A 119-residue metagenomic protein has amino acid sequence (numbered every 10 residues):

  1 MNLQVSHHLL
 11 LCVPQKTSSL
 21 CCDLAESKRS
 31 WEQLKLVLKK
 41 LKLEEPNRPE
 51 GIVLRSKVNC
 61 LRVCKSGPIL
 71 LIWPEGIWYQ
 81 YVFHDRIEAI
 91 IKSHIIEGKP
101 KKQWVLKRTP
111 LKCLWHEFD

Functional and structural regions predicted by a protein language model:
M1-D119: Signature of N-terminal electron-transfer/Fe-S-associated modules in redox systems
